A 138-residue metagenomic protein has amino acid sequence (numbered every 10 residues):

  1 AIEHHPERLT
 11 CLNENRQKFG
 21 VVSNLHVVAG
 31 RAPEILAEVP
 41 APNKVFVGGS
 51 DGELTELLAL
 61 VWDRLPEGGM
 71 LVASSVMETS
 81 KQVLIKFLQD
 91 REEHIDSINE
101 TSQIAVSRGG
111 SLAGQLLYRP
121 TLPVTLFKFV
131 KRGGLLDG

Functional and structural regions predicted by a protein language model:
I2-P42: S-adenosyl-L-methionine
E3, G48-G49, S74-S75: Conserved residues at beta->alpha junctions
H5-R8, N15-F19, R64, F87-H94 (+1 more regions): Change "in soluble alpha/beta enzymes" to "in soluble alpha/beta proteins
L9, L54-T55, K81-Q82: Short, well-ordered alpha-helical microsegments
H26-M70: Active-site segment flanking the S-adenosylmethionine/decSAM binding pocket in AdoMet-dependent transferases
L58-T125: C-terminal substrate-binding/active-site "lid" region of AdoMet-derived donor-dependent transferases
F129-G138: C-terminal lobe and adjacent flexible extensions of AdoMet/dcAdoMet transferase-like proteins
